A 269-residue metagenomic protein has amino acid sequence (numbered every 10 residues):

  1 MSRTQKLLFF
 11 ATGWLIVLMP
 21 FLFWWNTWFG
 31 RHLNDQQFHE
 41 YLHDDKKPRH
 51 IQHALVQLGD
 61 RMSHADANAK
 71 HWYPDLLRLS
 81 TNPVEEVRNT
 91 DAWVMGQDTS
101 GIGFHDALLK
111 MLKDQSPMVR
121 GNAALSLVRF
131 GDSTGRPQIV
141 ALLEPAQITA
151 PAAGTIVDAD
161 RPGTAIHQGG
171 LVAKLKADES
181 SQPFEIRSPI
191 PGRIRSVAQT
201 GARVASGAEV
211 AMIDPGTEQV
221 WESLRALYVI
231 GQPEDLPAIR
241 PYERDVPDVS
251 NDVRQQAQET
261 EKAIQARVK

Functional and structural regions predicted by a protein language model:
R3-T4, W28-L42, H64-T81, T99-K113 (+4 more regions): Amphipathic alpha-helical scaffolding segments comprising HEAT/armadillo-like alpha-solenoid repeats
L7-N26: Hydrophobic membrane-insertion alpha-helices, especially the h-region of bacterial N-terminal signal peptides
K46-K47, P83-V84, Q115-S116, Q147 (+2 more regions): Short inter-helical turns and helix N-cap capping residues of alpha-solenoid HEAT/ARM repeat scaffolds
H50-I51, R88, R120-G121, V220 (+2 more regions): Residue-level detector of extended alpha-helical repeat arrays and alpha-solenoid scaffolds
A54-L55, D91-A92, L109, A123-A124 (+4 more regions): Hydrophobic core positions within HEAT/HEAT-like alpha-solenoid repeats
L58-A65, M95-S100, L127, G131 (+4 more regions): Alpha-solenoid repeat junctions
V140-I156, L171-I194, M212-I213: Short beta-strand-turn/beta-hairpin segments enriched in glycine/proline and small hydrophobics that form edge-strand
G163-L175, G201-V210: A structural signal for short beta-strand/turn segments enriched in small hydrophobics and glycine
